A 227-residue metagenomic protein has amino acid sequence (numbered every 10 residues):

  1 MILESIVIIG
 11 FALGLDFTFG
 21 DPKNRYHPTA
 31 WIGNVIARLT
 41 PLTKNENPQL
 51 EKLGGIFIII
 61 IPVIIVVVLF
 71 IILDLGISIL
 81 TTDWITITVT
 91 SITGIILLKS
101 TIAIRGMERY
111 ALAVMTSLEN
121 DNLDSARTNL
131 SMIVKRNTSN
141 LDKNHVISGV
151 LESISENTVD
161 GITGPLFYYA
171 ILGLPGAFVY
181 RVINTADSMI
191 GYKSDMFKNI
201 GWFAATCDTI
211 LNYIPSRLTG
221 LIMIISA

Functional and structural regions predicted by a protein language model:
M1-F178, G191-A227: Hydrophobic alpha-helical transmembrane segments
N184: Substrate/ligand-engaging "lid" and interaction regions
S188: Glycine-rich phosphate/dinucleotide-binding loop and adjoining beta-alpha-beta core of small-molecule
